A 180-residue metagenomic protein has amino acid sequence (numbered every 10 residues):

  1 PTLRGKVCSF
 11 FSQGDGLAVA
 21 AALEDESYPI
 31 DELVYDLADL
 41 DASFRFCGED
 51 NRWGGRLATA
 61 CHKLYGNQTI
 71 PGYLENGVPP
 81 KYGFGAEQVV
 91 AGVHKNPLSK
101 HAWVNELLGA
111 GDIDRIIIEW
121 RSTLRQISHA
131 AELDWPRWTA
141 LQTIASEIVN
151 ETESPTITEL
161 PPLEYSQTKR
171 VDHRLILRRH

Functional and structural regions predicted by a protein language model:
P1-D31: Accessory beta->alpha helical hairpin/"wing" motif in late/C-terminal subdomains of nucleic-acid enzymes
A20, D25-H180: C-terminal accessory/interaction regions of large nucleic acid-associated machines
